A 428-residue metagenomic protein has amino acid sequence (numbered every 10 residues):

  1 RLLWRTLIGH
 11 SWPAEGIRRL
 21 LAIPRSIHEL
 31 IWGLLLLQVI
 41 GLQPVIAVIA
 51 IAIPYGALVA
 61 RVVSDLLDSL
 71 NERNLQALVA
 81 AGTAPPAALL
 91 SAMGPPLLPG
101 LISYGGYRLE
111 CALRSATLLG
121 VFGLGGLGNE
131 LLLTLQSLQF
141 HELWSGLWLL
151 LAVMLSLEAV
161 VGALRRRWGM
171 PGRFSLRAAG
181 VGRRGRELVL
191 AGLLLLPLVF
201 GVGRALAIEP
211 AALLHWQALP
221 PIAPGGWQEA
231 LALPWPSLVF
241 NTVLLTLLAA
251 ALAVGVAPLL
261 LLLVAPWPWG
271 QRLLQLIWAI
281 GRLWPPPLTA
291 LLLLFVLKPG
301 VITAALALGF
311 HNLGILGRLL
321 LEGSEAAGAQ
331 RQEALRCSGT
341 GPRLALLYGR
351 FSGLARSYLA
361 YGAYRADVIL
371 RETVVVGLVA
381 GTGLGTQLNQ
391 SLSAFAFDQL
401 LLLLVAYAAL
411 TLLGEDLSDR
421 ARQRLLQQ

Functional and structural regions predicted by a protein language model:
R1-L2, L30, G100, Y104-R108 (+13 more regions): Hydrophobic positions within alpha-helical transmembrane segments of bacterial inner-membrane proteins
R1-W12, L157-W269, L273-Q275, D419 (+1 more regions): N-terminal, non-cleaved signal-anchor transmembrane helix
E15-R25, D65-A80, S91, S103 (+8 more regions): Short amphipathic alpha-helical coupling elements at transmembrane boundaries
I17-Y55, Q275-G309: Generic hydrophobic transmembrane alpha-helix motif, especially the helices
L20, P24-L30, L34, A60 (+13 more regions): Loop-to-transmembrane-helix entry motif
L34, Q38, A47, Y104 (+9 more regions): Transmembrane alpha-helix boundary and packing residues in multipass membrane permease domains and related
L42-R108, S115, A159, P299-R350 (+2 more regions): Membrane-cytosol interface at the C-terminal ends of specific transmembrane alpha-helices in multi-pass membrane
L127-L164, L384-R420: Hydrophobic alpha-helical transmembrane segments of polytopic membrane proteins
